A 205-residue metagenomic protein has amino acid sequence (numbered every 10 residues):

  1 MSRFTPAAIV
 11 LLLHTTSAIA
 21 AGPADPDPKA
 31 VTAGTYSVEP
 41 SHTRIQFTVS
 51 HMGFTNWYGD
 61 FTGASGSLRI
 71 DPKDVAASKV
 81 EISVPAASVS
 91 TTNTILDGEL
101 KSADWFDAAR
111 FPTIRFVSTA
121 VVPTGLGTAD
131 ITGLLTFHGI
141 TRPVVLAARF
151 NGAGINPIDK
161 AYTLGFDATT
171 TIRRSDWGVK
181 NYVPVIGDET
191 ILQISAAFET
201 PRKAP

Functional and structural regions predicted by a protein language model:
M1-A8: Bacterial N-terminal signal peptides that target proteins for export
I9-V10, I19: Short hydrophobic transmembrane-like helices used for membrane targeting/insertion
T15-S17: N-terminal signal peptide c-region/cleavage motif recognized by signal peptidases
I19-P205: Low-complexity, acidic/polar, glycine-enriched regions of mature
